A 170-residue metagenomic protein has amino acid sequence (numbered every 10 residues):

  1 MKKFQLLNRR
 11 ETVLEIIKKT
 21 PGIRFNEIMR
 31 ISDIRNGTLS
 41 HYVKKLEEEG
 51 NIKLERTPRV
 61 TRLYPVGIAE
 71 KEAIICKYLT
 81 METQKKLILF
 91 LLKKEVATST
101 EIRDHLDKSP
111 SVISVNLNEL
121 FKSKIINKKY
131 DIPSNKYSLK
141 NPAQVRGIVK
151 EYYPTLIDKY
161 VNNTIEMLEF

Functional and structural regions predicted by a protein language model:
M1-K19, E27, G67, C76 (+5 more regions): Long, low-complexity, charge-rich intrinsically disordered regions
I23-F25, T98: Residues that mark the N-terminal boundary/hinge immediately upstream of a DNA-recognition element
F25-A73: Long, low-complexity, charged/polar intrinsically disordered regions in eukaryotic proteins
E27-R30, E101-H105: A short acidic, leucine-rich amphipathic alpha-helix
I34-K45, D107-F121: Short amphipathic alpha-helical interaction segments
